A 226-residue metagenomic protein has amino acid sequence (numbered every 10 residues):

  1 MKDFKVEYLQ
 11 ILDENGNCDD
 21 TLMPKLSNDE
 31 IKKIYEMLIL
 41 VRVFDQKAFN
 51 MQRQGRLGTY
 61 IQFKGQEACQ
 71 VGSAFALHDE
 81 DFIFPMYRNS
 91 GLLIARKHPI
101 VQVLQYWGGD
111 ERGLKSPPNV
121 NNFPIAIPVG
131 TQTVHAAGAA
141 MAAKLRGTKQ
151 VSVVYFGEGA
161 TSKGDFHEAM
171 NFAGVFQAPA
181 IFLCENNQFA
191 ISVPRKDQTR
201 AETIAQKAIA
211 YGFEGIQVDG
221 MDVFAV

Functional and structural regions predicted by a protein language model:
M1-P24: Charged, compositionally biased N-terminal leader segments and the immediate start of the first structured element
D3, Q10-D13, E36-N50: N-terminal glycine-rich anion-binding loops that anchor highly charged ligand groups
L26-D29, K33-I34: Positively charged, low-complexity intrinsically disordered leader regions
V43-Q46, N50-F176, P194-R200, A205 (+1 more regions): Cofactor-binding active-site loop characterized by glycine-rich and histidine/acidic residues
R88, E185-Q188, G220-M221: Short, ordered loop/turn segments at secondary-structure junctions
M170, A180-F182, N186: A positional/architectural concept
P179-A180, E214: Short, proline-centered helix/strand-breaking motifs
F224-V226: Structural signature of the thiamine diphosphate
